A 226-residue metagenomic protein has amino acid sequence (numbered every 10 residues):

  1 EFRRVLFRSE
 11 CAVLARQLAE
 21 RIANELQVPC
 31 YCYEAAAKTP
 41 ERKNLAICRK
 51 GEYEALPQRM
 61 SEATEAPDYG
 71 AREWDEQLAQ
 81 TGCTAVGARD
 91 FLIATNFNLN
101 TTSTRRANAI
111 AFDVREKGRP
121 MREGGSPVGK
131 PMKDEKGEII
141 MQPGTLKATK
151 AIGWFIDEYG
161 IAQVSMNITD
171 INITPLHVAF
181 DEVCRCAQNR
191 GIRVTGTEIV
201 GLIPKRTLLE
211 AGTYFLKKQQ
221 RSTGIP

Functional and structural regions predicted by a protein language model:
F2-L6: Short, small-residue-biased leader/transition segments that mark boundaries at the very start of proteins
F7-P226: Long, contiguous binding/interaction regions
